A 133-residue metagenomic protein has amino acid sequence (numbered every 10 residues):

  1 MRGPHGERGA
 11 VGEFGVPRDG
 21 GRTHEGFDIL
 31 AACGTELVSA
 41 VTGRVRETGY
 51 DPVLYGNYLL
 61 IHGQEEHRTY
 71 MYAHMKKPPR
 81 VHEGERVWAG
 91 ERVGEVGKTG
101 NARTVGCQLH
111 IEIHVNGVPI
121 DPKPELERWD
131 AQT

Functional and structural regions predicted by a protein language model:
M1-N57, E66, A89, I120: Surface-exposed, glycine-biased beta-strand/turn segments
V11-E13, A32, Q64, M75 (+2 more regions): Generic beta-structure capping elements
H24, H74, Q108-H110: Histidine-centered active-site/metal-ligand motif
R44-R46, K76, G97: Conserved positions in beta-strands of structured domains
V53, K77-P78, E127-R128: A short acidic/small-residue loop/turn micro-motif
L59-E83: Active-site region of chymotrypsin-like
L59-L60, R68, E85-T133: Conserved, short, structured surface segments that act as functional micro-motifs
